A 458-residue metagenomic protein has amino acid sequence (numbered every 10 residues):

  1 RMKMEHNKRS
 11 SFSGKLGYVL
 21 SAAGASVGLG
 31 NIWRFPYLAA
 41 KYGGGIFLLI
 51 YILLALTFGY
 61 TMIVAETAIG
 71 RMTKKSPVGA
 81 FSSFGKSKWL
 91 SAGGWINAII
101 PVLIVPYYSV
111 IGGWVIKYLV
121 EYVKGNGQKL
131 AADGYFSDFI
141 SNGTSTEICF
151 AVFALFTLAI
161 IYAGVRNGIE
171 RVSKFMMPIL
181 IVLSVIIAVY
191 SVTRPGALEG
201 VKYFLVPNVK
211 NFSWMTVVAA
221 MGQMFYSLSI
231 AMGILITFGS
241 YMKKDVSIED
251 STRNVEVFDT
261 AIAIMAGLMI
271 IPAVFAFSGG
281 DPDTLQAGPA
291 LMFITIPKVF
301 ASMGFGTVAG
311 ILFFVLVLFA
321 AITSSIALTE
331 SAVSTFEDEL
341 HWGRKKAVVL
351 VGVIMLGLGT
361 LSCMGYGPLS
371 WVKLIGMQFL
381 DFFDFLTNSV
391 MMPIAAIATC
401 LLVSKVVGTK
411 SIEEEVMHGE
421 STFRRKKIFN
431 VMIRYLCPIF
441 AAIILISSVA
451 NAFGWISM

Functional and structural regions predicted by a protein language model:
R1-W33, M62-T67, R71-F84, K88-A92 (+2 more regions): Membrane-interface "cap" regions at the ends of multi-pass membrane proteins
K3-K8, F12, E170, K174-I322 (+1 more regions): Membrane-embedded translocation segments of transport machinery
E5, G79, G112-S141, M242-D245 (+5 more regions): Helix-loop-helix connectors at the membrane interface of multi-pass transporters/channels
H6-R9, L38-Y42, P77-I96, S109-R166 (+5 more regions): Inter-helical loop and helix-membrane interface segments of multi-pass membrane transporters/permeases
S11-A22, I46-I50, K88-V102, I148-F153 (+6 more regions): Select transmembrane alpha-helical segments in multipass membrane proteins
G14-L54, G239, D250-R253, V257-T260 (+2 more regions): Transmembrane helix-boundary motif of multi-pass solute transporters/channels
L38-Y42, A68, W89-I104, S137 (+4 more regions): Membrane-water interface regions at transmembrane-helix termini and the short interhelical loops of multi-pass membrane
K373, Q378-L401, R425-M458: A generic transmembrane alpha-helix motif of multi-pass inner-membrane proteins
